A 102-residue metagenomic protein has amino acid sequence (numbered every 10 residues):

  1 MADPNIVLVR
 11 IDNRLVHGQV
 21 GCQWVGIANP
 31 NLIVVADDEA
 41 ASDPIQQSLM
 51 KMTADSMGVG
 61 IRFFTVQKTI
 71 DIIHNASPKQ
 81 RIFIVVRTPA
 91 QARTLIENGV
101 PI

Functional and structural regions predicted by a protein language model:
A2-L8, D12-L15, V20-L32, A36 (+5 more regions): N-terminal intrinsically disordered, cationic/polar leader segments that include organellar targeting peptides
I27-P30, M52-D55, Q80-F83, I102: Short, low-complexity, polar/charged sequence segments that are solvent-exposed and flexible
A41-D71: Short acidic, glycine/proline-enriched helix-loop-strand junctions
G60-I102: Ordered, amphipathic secondary-structure segments that act as subunit-interaction surfaces in large macromolecular
